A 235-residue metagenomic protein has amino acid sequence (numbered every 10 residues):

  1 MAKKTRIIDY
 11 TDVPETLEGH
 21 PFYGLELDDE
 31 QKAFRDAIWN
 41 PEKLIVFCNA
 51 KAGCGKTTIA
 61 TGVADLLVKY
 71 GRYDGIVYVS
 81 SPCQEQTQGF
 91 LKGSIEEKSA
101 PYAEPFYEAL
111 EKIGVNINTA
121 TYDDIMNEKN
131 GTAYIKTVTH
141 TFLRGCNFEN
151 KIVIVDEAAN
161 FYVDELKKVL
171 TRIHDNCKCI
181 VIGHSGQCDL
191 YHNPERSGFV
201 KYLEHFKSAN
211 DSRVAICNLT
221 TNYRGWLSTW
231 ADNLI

Functional and structural regions predicted by a protein language model:
K3-A37, P41-I152, N160-I235: Conserved helicase motor core of SF1/SF2 NTP-dependent helicases
D156: Walker B catalytic carboxylates
